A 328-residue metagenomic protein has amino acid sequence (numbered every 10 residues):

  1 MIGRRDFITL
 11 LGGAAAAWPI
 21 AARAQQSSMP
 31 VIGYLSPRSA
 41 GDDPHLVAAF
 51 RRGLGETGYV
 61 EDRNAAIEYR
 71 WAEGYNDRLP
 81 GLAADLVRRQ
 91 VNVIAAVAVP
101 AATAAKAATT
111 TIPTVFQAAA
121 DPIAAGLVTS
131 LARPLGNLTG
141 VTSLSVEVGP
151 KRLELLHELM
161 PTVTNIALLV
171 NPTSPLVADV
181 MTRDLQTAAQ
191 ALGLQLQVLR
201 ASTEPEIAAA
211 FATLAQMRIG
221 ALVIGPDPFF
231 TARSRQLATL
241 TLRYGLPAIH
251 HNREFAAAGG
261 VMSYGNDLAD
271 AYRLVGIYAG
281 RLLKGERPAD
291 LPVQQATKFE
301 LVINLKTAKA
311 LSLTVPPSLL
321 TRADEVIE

Functional and structural regions predicted by a protein language model:
M1-E328: Short hydrophobic alpha-helices and adjacent helix-cap/hinge residues
